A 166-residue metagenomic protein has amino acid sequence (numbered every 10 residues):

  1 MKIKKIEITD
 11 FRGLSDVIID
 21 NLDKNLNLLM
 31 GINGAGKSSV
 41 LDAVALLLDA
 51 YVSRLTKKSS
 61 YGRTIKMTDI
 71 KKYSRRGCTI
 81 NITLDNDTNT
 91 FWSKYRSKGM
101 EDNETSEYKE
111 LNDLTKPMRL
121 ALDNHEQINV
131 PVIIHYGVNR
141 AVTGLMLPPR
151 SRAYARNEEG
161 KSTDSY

Functional and structural regions predicted by a protein language model:
M1-Y166: P-loop NTPase switch/coupling surface
